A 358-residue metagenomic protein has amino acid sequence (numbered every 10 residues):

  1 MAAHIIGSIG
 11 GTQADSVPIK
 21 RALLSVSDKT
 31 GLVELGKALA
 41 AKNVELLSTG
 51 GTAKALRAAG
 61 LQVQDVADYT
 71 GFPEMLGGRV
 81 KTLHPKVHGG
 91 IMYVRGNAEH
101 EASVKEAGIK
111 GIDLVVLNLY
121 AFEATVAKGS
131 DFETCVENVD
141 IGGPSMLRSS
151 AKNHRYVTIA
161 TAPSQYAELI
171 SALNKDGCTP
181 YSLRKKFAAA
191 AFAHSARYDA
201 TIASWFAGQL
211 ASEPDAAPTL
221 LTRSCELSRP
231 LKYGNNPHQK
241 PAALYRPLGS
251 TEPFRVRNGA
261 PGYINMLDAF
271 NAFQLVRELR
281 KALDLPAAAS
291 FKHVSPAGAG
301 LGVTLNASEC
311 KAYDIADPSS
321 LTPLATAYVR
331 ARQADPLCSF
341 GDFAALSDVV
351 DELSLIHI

Functional and structural regions predicted by a protein language model:
A2-Y69: N-terminal glycine-/serine-/threonine-rich phosphate-binding loop
Q13-K20, K81-H88, F122-S130, S150-A151 (+2 more regions): Gly-rich Lys/Arg/Thr-decorated short loops/hinges at beta-loop-alpha junctions or inter-strand turns that position
K20-L23, V44-E45, Q64, H88-I91 (+9 more regions): Structural motif
S48-R57, L61-L83, S295-G298, A307-A325 (+1 more regions): Anionic-ligand anchoring segments at beta-strand to alpha-helix junctions in alpha/beta enzyme folds, i.e., glycine
G51-F122: Glycine-rich nucleotide/cofactor/substrate-binding loop typically near the N-terminus or early in the first domain
L114-E137, I141-T179: A short, charged helix-loop
S164-L355: Active-site loops and adjacent core secondary-structure elements that bind or stabilize anionic groups
